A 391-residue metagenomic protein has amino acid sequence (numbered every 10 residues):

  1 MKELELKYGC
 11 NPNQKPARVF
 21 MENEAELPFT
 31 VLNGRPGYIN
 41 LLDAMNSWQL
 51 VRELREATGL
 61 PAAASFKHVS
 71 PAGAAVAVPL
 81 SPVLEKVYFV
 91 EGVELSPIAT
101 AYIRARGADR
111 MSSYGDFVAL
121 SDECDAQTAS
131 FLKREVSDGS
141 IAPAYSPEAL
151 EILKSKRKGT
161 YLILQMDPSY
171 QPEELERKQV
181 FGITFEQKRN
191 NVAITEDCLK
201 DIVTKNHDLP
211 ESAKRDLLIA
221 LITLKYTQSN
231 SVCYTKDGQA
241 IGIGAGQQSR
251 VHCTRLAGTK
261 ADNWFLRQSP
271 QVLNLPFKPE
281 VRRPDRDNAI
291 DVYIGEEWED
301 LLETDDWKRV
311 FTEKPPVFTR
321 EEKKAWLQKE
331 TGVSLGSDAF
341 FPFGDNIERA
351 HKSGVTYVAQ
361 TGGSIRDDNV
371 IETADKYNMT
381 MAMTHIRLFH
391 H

Functional and structural regions predicted by a protein language model:
M1-C198, A213-S231: Active-site loops and adjacent core secondary-structure elements that bind or stabilize anionic groups
E53, Y226, N263-R267, K352 (+1 more regions): Conserved helix-loop functional segments at active or binding sites
A57-S65, I163-M166, S229-K236, L266-F277 (+1 more regions): Flexible, glycine/charged-enriched surface loops at secondary-structure junctions
S70, C124, K236-Q239, F341 (+1 more regions): Active-site-proximal loop/turn and secondary-structure-junction residues that shape catalytic pockets, frequently
A72-M111, I241-F340: Glycine- and Gly-Pro-enriched alpha-helical subdomains that act as flexible, kink-prone "lid/hinge" or packing modules
D116, L120-S121, R134-L164, S169-Q171 (+4 more regions): C-terminal binding/interaction regions
E174-L209, R267-V292: Substrate-contacting helices/loops that form the catalytic groove of nucleic-acid and nucleotide-polymer processing
C198, P210, R215, I219 (+6 more regions): C-terminal accessory/binding modules appended to enzymatic or scaffolding proteins
